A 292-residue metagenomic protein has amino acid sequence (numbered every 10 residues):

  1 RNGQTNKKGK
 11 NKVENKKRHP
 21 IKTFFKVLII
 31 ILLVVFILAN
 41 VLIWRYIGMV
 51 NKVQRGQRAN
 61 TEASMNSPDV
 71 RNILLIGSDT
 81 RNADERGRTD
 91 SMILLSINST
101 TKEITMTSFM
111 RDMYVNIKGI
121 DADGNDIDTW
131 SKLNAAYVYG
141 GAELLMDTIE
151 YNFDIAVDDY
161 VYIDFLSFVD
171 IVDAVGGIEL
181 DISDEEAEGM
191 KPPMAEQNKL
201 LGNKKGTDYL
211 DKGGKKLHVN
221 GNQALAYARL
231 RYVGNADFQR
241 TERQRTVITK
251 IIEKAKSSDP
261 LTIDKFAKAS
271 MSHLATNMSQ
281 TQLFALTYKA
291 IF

Functional and structural regions predicted by a protein language model:
R1-G3, K7-F292: Non-catalytic, solvent-exposed segments at the cell envelope interface
